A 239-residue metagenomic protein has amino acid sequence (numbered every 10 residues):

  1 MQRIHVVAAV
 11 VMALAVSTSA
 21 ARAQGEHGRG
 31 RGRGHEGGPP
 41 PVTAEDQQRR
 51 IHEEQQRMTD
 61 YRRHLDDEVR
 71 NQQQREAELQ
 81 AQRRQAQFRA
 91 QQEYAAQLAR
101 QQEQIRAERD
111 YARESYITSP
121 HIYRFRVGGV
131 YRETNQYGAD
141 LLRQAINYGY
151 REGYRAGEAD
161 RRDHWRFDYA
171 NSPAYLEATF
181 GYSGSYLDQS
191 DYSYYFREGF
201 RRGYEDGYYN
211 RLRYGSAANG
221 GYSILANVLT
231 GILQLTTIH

Functional and structural regions predicted by a protein language model:
M1-A8: Bacterial N-terminal signal peptides that target proteins for export
V11-M12, Y61: Extracellular, intrinsically disordered low-complexity regions of secreted proteins
L14-R22: C-terminal segment of classical bacterial N-terminal signal peptides
A21-H239: Glycine- and aromatic-enriched low-complexity segments, predominantly in secreted/extracellular proteins and matrices
